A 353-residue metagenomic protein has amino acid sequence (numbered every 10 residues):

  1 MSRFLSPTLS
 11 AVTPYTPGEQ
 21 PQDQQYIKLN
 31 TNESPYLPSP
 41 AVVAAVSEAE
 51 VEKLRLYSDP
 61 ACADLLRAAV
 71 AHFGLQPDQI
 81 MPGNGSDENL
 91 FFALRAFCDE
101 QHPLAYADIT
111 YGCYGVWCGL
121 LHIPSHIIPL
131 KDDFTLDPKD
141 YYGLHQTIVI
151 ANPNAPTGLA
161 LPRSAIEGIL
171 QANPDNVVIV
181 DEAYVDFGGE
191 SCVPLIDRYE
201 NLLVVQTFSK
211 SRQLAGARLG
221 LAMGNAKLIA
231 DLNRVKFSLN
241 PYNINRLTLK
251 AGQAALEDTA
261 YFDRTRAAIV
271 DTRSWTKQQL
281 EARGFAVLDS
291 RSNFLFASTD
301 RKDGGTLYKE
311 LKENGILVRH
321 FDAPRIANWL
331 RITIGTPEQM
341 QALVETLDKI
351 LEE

Functional and structural regions predicted by a protein language model:
M1-L56, G143-L144: N-terminal "arm"/small-domain region of PLP-dependent enzymes with the aminotransferase-like
A63-P103, L121, R301: Phosphate-binding glycine-rich loop
A96-A151: PLP-dependent aminotransferase-like
L130-D186: Active-site phosphate-binding strand-loop segment of PLP-dependent enzymes
S164, K309-N314, R319, A323-E353: PLP-dependent enzyme catalytic core of the Aspartate aminotransferase-like
N201-E281, F285-L288: PLP-dependent aminotransferase class I/II
V270, A282-N314, L330: Conserved PLP-binding catalytic core of the aspartate aminotransferase-like
